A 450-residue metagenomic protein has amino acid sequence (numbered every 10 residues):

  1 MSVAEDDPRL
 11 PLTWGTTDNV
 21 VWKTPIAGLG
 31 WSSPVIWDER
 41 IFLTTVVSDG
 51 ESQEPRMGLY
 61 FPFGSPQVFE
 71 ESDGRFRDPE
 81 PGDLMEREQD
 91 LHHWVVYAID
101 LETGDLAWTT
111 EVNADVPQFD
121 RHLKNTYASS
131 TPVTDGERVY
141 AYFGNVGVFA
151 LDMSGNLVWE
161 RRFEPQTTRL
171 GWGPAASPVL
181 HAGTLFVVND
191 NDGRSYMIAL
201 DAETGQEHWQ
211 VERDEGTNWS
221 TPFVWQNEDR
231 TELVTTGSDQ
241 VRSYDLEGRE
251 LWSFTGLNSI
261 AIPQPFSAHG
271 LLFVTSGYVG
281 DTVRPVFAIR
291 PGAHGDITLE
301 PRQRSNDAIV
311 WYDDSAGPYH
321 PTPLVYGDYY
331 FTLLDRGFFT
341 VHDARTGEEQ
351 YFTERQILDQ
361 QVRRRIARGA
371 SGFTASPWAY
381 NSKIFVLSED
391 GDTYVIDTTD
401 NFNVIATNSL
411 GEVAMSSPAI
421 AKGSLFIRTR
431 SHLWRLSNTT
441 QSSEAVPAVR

Functional and structural regions predicted by a protein language model:
M1-R450: Noncatalytic, solvent-exposed loop/strand surfaces of beta-propeller-type extracellular/periplasmic domains
